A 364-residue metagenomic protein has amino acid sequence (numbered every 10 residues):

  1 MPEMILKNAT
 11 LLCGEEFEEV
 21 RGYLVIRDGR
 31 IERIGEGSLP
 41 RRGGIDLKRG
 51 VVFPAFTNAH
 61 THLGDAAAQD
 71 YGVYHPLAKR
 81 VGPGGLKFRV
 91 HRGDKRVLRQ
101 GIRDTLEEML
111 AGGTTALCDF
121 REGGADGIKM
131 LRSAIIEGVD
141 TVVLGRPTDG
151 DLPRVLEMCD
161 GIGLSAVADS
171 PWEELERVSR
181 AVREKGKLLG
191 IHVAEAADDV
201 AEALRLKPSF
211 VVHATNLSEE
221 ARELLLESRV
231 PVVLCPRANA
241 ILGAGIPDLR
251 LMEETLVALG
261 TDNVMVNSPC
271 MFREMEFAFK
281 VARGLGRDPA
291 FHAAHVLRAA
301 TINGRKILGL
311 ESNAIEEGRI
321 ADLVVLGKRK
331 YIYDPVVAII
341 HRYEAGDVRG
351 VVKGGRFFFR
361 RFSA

Functional and structural regions predicted by a protein language model:
M1-K7, L39-V81: Replace "His-x-His-based motif
M1-P40, R356: N-terminal metal-binding scaffold of metallo-dependent hydrolase/deaminase domains
A9, L24, G29, R49 (+13 more regions): Divalent metal-coordination and catalytic microenvironments
V25, V51-V52, Q69-E137: Alpha-helical scaffold segments that flank or form the walls of functional sites
A66-Q100, A197, A201-L206, P231 (+1 more regions): Active-site gating loops and adjacent loop-to-helix segments of metal-dependent hydrolytic enzymes
L156-M265: Active-site core of metal-dependent hydrolases
R205-L206, L249-R329: His/Asp/Glu-enriched, well-ordered alpha-helical/loop segment that forms or immediately abuts the divalent-metal
I320-A364: C-terminal cap of metal-dependent C-N hydrolases
